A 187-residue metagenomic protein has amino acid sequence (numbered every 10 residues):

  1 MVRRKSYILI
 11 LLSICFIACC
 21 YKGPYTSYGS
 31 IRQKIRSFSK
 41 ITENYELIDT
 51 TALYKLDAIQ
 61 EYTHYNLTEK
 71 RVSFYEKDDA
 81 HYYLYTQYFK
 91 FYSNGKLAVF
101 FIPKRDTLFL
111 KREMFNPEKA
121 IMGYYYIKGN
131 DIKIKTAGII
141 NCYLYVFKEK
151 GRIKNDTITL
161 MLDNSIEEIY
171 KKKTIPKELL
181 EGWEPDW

Functional and structural regions predicted by a protein language model:
M1-I31: Bacterial Sec-dependent N-terminal signal peptides
C19-M122, K128, K133-W187: Lipid interaction determinants
